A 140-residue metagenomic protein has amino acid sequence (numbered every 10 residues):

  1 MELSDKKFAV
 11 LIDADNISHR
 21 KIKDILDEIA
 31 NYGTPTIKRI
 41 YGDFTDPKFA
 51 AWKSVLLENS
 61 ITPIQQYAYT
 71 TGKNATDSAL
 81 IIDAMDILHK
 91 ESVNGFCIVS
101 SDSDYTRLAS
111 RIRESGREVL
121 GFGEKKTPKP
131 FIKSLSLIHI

Functional and structural regions predicted by a protein language model:
M1-D83, L88-H89, S110, E118: Domain-level signal for Mg2+-assisted phosphodiester chemistry and nucleotide/NA-binding surfaces in nucleic-acid
F8, N94, S136: Conserved acidic residues
Y41, N94-S101, L108, I112 (+1 more regions): Acidic beta-strand-to-loop metal/phosphate-binding motif
K48-K53, G123-K133: Short, glycine/polar-rich helix-capping loops at beta-to-alpha or helix-loop-helix junctions that flank or form
N59, S115, K133-S136: Short, structured coil segments at secondary-structure junctions
D104-Y105, T127: Alpha-helix capping/helix-boundary segments
I112, G116-V119, K126: Short, well-ordered alpha-helical segments in soluble proteins
I138-I140: Conserved small/polar residues in nucleotide/adenosyl-binding loops
